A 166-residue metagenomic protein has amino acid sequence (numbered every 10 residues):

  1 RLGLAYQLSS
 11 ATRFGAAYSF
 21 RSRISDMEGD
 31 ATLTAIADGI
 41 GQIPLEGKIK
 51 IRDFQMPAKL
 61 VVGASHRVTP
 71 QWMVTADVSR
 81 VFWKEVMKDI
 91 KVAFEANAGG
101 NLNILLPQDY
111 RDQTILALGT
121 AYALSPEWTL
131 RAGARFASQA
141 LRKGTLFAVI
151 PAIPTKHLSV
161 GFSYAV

Functional and structural regions predicted by a protein language model:
R1-V166: Outer-membrane beta-barrel porins/channels
